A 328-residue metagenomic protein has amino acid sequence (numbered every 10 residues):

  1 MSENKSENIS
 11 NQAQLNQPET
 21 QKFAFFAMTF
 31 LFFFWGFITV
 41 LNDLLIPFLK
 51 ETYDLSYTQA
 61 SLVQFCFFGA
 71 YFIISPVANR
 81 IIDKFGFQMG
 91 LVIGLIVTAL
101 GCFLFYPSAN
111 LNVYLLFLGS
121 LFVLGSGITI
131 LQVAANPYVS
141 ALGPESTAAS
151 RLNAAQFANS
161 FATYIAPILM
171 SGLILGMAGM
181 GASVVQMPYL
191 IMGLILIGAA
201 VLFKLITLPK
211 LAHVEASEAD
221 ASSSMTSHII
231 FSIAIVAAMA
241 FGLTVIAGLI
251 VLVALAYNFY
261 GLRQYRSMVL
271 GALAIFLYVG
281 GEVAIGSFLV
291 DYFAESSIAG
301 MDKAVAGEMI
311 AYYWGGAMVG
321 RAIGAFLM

Functional and structural regions predicted by a protein language model:
M1-W35, E51, F259-L262: Cytosolic juxtamembrane N-terminal segment immediately preceding the first transmembrane helix of multi-pass
F23-K50, L55, A78, A135-N136 (+2 more regions): Extracytoplasmic
N42-I46, A166, F231-A311: Extracytoplasmic gate region of multi-pass secondary transporters
L62-R80, A311-G324: Central cavity-lining transmembrane alpha-helices of secondary-active solute carriers, predominantly the Major
I96-L111: C-terminal ends and interior cores of transmembrane alpha-helices in multi-pass membrane transporters/permeases
V113-L131, F276-L277: Hydrophobic core of transmembrane alpha-helices in multi-pass small-molecule transporters, especially MFS/SLC-type
T147-I174: Glycine-rich segments within core transmembrane alpha-helices of 12-TM secondary carriers
S171, L175-G179, M192-E218, S227-F259: C-terminal membrane-cytosol helix-exit motif in multi-pass small-molecule transporters
